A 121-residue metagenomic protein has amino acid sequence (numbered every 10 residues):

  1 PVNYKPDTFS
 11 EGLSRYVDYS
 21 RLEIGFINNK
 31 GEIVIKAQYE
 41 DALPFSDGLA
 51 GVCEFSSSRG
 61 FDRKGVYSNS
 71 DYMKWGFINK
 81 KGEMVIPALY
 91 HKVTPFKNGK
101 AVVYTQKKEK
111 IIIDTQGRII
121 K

Functional and structural regions predicted by a protein language model:
P1-K121: Residue-level detector of conserved, function-critical positions
